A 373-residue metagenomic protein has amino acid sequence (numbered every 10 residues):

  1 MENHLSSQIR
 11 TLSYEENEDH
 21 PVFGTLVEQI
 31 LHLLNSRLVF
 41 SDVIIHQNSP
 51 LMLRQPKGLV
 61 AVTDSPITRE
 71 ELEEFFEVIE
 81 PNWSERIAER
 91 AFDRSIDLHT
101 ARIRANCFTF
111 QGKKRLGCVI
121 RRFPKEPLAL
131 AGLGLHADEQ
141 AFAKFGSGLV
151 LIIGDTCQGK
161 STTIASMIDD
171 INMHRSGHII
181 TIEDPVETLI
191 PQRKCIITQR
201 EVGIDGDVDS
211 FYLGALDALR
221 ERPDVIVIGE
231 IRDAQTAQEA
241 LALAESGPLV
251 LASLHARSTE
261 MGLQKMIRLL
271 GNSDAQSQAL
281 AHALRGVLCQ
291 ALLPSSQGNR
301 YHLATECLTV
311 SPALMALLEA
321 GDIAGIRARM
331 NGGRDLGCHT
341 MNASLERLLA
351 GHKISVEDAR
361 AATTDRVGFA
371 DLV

Functional and structural regions predicted by a protein language model:
E2-V373: Short, flexible helix-loop junctions that flank or precede catalytic/ligand sites
